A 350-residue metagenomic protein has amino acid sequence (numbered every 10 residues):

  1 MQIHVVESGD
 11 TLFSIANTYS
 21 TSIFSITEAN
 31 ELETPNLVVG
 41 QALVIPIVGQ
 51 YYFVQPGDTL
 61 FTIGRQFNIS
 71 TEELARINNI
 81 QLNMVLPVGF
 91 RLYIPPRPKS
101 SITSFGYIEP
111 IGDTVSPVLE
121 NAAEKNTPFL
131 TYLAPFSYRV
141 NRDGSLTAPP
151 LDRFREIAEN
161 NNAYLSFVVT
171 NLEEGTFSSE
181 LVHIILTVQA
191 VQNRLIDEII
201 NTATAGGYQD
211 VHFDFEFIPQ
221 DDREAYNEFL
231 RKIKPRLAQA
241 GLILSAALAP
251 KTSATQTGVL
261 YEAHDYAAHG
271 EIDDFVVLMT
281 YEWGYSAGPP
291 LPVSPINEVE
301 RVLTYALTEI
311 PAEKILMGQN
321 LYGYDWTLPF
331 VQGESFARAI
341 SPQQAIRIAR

Functional and structural regions predicted by a protein language model:
M1-Y19, Q41-N68, L92: Primarily a LysM-type cell-wall glycan-binding module
T11, T59, Q66, S70-Y132 (+1 more regions): Non-catalytic accessory regions flanking glycosidase/transglycosidase catalytic cores in CAZymes
S25, E73, F129-Y132, D210 (+2 more regions): Residues at the N-termini of beta-strands
N30-V48, N83-R97: Short, structured interface segments
P98-D113, N141-P295: Chitinase-like catalytic core of GlcNAc-active glycosidases
L130-S145: Aromatic-lined carbohydrate-binding/catalytic grooves of carbohydrate-active enzymes
E156, F275-G284, E298-F330: Active-site region of glycoside hydrolase catalytic domains
V168-F177, L181-V182, G323-R350: Glycan-binding loop/region signatures in secreted carbohydrate-active enzymes
